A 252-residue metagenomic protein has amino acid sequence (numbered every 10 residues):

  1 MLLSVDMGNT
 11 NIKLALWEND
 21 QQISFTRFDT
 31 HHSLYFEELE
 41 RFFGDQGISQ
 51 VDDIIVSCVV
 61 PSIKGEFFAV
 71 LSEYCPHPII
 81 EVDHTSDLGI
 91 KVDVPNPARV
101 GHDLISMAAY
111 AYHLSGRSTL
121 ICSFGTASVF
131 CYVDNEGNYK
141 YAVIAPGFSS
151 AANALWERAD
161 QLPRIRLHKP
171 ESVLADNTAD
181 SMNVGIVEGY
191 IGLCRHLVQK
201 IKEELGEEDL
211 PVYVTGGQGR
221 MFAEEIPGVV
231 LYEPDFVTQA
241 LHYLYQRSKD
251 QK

Functional and structural regions predicted by a protein language model:
M1-D87: N-terminal glycine/serine-rich phosphate-binding loop of ATP-dependent small-molecule kinases, especially carbohydrate
M1-I23, A111, R117-Y139, L155: Gly/Thr-rich phosphate-binding beta-strand-loop-beta motif of the actin/hexokinase/Hsp70
D6, S57, V82, I121-A127 (+1 more regions): Short beta-strand segments
N11, S57-K64, D209-E225: Glycine-rich phosphate-binding loops at beta-strand->alpha-helix junctions
F25-T26, P170-P211, V229-V230: Adenine-nucleotide phosphate-binding core of ATP-dependent small-molecule kinases
T30, L34, S62, E66 (+8 more regions): Conserved active-site and cofactor/substrate-binding residues in soluble primary-metabolism enzymes
V59-S115, V229-Q246: Glycine-rich phosphate-binding loop and adjoining helix at the ATP-binding site of ATP-dependent phosphoryl-transfer
V100-H102, M107, Y112-G116, K140-V184 (+2 more regions): Glycine-rich phosphate-binding loop plus the immediately following alpha-helix
